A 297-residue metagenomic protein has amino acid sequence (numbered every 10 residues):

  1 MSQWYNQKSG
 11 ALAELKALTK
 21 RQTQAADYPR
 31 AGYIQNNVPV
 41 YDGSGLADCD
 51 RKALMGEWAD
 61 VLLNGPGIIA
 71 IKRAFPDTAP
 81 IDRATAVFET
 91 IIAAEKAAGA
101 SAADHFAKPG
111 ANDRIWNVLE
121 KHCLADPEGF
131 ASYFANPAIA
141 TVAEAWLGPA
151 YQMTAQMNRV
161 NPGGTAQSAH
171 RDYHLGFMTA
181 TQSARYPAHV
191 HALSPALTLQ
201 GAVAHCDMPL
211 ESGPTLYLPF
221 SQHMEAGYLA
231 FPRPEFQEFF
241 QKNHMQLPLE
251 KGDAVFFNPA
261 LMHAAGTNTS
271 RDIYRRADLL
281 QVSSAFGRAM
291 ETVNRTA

Functional and structural regions predicted by a protein language model:
M1-N64: Fe(II)/2-oxoglutarate
S2, K52-P66, A74-K251, G266-R271 (+1 more regions): Non-heme Fe(II) oxygenase catalytic core, chiefly the N-lobe of the double-stranded beta-helix
I71: ATP-grasp fold ATP-binding core
P259-L261: Short, surface-exposed secondary-structure boundary micro-motifs
